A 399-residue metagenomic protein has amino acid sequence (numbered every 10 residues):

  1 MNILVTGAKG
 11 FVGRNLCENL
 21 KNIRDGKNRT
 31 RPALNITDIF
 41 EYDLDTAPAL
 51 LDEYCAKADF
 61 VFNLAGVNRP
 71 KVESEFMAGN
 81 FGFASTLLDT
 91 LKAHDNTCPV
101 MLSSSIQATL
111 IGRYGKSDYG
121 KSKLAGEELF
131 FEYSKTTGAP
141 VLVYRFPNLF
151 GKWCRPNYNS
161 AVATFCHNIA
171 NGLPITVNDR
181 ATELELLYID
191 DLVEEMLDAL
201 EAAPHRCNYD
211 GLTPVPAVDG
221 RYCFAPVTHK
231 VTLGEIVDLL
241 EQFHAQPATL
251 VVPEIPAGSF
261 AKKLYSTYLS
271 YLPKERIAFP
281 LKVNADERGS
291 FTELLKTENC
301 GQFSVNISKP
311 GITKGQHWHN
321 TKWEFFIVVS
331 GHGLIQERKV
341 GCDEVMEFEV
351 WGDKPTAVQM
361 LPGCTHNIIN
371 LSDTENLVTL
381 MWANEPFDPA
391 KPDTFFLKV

Functional and structural regions predicted by a protein language model:
M1-G26: N-terminal Rossmann NAD(P)H-binding glycine-rich loop of SDR-like oxidoreductase domains
L44-T86, T90-H94, Q107-Y114: NAD(P)H-binding glycine-rich loop region in Rossmannoid oxidoreductase-like domains and their noncatalytic homologs
S85-E127, S134-T137, L142: Conserved Rossmann-fold NAD(P)-dependent oxidoreductase catalytic core, especially the SDR/UDP-sugar
E128-W153, H167, L173-T182: Conserved beta-loop-beta element that borders a ligand/cofactor-binding pocket
P147, T164-L187, C207, P216-P226: A conserved pocket-lining segment of Rossmann-fold NAD(P)-dependent short-chain dehydrogenase/reductase
P156-T164, A181-R206, L233-E235: Substrate-positioning beta->alpha
D198, A202-V283: Mid/C-terminal beta-alpha module of Rossmann-like enzyme folds, strongest in SDR-family dehydrogenases/epimerases
E275-Q316: A short glycine-rich, His/Asp/Glu-containing loop-to-beta-strand
